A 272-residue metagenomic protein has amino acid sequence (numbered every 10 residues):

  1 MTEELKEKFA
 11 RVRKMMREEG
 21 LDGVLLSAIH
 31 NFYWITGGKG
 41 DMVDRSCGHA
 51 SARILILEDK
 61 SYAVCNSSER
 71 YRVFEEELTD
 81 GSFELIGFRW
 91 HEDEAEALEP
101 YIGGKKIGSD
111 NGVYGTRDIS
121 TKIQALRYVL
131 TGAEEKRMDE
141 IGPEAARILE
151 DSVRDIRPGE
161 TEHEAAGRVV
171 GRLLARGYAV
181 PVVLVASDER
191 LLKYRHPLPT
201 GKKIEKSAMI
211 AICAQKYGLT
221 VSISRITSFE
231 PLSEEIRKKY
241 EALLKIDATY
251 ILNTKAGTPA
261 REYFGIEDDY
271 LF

Functional and structural regions predicted by a protein language model:
M1-F272: Active-site neighborhoods and metal-handling regions in enzymes and metal-associated proteins
